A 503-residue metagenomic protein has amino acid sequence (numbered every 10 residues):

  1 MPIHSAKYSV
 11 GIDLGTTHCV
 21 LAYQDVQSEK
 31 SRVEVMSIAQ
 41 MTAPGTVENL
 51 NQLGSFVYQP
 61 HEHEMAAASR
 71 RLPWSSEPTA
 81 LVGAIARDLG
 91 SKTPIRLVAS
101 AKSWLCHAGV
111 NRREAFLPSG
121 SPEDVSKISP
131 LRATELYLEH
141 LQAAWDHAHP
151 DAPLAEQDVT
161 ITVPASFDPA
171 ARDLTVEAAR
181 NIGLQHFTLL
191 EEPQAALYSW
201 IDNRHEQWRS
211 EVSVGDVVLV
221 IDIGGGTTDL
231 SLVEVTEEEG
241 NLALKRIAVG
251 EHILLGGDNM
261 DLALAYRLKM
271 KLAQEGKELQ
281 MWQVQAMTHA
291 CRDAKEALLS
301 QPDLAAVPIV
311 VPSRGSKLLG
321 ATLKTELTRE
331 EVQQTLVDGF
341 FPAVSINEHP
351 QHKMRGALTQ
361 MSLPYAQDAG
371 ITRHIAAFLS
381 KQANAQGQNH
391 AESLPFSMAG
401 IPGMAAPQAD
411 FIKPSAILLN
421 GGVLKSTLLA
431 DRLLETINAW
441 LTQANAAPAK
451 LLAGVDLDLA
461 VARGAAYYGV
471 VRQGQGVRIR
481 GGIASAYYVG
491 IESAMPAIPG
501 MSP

Functional and structural regions predicted by a protein language model:
M1-K7, L189-I221, S393-A405, L459-R478: Conserved phosphate-binding catalytic cores of ATP/NTP-utilizing and phosphoryl-transfer enzymes
P2-S31, A101, R204-R246, C291 (+1 more regions): Gly/Thr-rich phosphate-binding beta-strand-loop-beta motif of the actin/hexokinase/Hsp70
I3-A6, L14-T16, V212-G215, M270-G320 (+2 more regions): Acidic, glycine/GT-rich loop-and beta-edge segments that sit at the periphery of enzyme/chaperone cores
E34-N181, E191, L262-V307, G315-M354: Phosphate-binding loop and its immediate beta->loop->alpha context in nucleotide/phosphate-handling enzymes
L136-A152, S199-E211, G339-K413, R432 (+1 more regions): Phosphate/ATP-binding catalytic cores across multiple sugar-kinase/actin-like superfamilies, primarily ASKHA
V159-L174, P312-K317, K324, L363-G370 (+2 more regions): Glycine-rich phosphate-binding loops at beta-strand->alpha-helix junctions
I182-A195, P364, L433-G464: Conserved phosphate-binding/catalytic loops in two-lobed NTP-binding clefts
Q185, V311-A385, G476-P503: Acidic low-complexity intrinsically disordered segments
